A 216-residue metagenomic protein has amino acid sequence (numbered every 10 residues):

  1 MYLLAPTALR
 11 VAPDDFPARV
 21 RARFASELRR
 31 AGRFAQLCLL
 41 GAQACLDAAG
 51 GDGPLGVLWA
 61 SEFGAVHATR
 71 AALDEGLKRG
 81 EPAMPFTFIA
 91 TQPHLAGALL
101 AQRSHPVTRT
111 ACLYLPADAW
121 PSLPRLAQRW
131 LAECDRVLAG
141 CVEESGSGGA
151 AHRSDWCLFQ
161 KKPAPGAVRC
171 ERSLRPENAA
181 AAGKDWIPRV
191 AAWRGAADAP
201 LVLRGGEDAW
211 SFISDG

Functional and structural regions predicted by a protein language model:
M1-G216: Conserved "HGTGT" condensation-loop signature of ketosynthase/thiolase-family condensing enzymes that catalyze
